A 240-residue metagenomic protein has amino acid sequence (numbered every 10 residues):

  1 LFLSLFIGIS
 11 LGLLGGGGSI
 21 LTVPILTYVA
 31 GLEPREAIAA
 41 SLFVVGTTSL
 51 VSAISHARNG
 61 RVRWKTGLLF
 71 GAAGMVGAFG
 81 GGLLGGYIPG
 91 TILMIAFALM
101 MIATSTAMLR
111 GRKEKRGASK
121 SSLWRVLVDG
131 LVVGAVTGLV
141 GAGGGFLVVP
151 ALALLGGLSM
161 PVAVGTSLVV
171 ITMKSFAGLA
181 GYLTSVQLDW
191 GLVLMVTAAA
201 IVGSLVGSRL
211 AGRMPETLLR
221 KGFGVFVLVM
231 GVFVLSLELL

Functional and structural regions predicted by a protein language model:
L1-S10, L21-V23, T27-V29, P34 (+4 more regions): Juxtamembrane transmembrane-helix boundary motif
L14-T22, G141-A151: Transmembrane helix boundary and interhelical junction motifs in multipass membrane proteins
P34-I38, V164, L168: Small-residue hotspots at the loop-to-helix junctions and early N-terminal turns of transmembrane alpha-helices
A40-S55, T104: Transmembrane alpha-helices of multi-pass small-molecule transport proteins
S41-V45, G71, S167, I171 (+2 more regions): Short hydrophobic/aromatic, small-residue-rich stretches within specific transmembrane helices of secondary active
L139, T172-L179: Hydrophobic alpha-helical segments of membrane proteins
V148-V149, V169, M173: A general structural signal for well-ordered alpha-helical packing
